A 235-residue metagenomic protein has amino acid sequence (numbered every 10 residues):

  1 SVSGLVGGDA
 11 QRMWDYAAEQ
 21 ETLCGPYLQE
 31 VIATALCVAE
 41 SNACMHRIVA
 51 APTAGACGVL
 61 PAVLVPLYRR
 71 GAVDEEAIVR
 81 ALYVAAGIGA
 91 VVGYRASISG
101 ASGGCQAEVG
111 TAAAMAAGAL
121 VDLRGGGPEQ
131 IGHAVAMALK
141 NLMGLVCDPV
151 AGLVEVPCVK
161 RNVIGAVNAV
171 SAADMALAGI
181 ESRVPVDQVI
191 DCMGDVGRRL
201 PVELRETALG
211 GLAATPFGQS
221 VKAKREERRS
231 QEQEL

Functional and structural regions predicted by a protein language model:
S1-V49: Extended amphipathic alpha-helical scaffolds
G25-N42, A77-A96, N141-P149: Acidic-glycine-rich active-site phosphate/pyrophosphate-binding loop
M45-I48, I98-G104, L153-V156: Active-site-adjacent structural elements in folded domains
M45-V63, C105-A112: Conserved phosphate/anionic-ligand binding catalytic regions in large, soluble enzymes, centered on
A56-L64, A112-G118, A166-A172: Well-ordered alpha-helical segments within folded domains of soluble proteins
P61-A72, A117-G125: Alpha-helical support elements that line or immediately flank enzyme active sites and cofactor-binding pockets
G93, I98-Q106, A112-A113, A117 (+1 more regions): N-terminal glycine-/lysine-enriched basic segments
G118-L235: Functionally critical mobile loop/hinge segments
